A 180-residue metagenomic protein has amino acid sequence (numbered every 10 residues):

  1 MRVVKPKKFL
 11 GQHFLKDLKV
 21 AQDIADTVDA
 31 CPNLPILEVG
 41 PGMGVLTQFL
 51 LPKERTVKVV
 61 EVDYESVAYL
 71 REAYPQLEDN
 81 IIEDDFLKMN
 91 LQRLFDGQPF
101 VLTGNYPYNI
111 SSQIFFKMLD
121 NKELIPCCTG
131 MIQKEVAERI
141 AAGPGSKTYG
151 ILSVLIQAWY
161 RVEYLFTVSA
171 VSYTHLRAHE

Functional and structural regions predicted by a protein language model:
M1-R177: Catalytic cores of RNA-modifying enzymes
